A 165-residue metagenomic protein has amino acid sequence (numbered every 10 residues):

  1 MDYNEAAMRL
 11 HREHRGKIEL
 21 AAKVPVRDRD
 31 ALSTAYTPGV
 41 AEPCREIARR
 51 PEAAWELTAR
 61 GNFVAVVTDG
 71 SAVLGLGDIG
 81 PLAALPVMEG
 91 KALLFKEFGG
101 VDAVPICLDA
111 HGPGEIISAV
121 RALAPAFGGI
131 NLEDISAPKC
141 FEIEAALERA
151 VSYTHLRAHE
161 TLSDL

Functional and structural regions predicted by a protein language model:
M1-R149: N-terminal ligand-binding/catalytic initiation module
T154-T161: Conserved small/polar residues in nucleotide/adenosyl-binding loops
